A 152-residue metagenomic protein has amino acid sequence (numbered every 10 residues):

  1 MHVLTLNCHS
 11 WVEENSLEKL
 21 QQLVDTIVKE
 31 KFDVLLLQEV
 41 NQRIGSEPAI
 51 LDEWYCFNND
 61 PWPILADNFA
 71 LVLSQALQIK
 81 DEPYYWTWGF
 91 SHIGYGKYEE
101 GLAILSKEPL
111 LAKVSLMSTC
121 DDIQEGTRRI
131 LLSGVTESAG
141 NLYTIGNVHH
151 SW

Functional and structural regions predicted by a protein language model:
M1-E13, V114-L116, L142-S151: Active-site-proximal beta-strand elements of phosphoester/diester hydrolases
M1-G96: N-terminal, active-site-proximal structural segment of metallo-dependent hydrolase catalytic domains
H2, E99-A103, R128-L132, T144: Short beta-strand micro-motifs in enzyme catalytic cores
K31, E82, Y98, T127 (+1 more regions): Residue-level preference for short coil/turn positions at secondary-structure junctions
Q38, R43, S106, L116 (+1 more regions): Conserved residues at the C-terminal ends of beta-strands
Q75-K80, G96-K113, E137: Conserved beta strand-loop-helix elements of the APE1-like EEP
E108-Y143, H150: Active-site catalytic loop in hydrolytic enzyme cores
